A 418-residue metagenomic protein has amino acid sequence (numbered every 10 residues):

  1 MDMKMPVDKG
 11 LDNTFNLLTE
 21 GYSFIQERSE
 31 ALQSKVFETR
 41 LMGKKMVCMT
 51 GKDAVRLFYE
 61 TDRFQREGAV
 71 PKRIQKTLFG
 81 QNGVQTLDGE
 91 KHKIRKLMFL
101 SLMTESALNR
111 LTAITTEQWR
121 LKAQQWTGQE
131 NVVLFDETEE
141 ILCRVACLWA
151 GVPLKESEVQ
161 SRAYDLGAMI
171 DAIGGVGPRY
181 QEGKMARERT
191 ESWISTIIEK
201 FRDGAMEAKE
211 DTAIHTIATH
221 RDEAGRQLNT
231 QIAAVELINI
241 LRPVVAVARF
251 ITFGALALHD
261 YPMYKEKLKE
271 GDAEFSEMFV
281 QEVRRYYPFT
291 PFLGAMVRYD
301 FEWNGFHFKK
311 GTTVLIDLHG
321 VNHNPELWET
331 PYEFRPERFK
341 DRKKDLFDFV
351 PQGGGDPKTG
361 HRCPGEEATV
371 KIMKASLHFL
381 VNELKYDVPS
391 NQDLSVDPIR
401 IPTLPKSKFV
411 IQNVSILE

Functional and structural regions predicted by a protein language model:
M1-Q75: N-terminal membrane-proximal hinge/A-helix region immediately C-terminal to the signal-anchor transmembrane segment
F15-S29, E270-F306: Conserved cytochrome P450 K-helix E-x-x-R motif and the immediately C-terminal K′/meander segment
E67-E90: Charge-dense polyanion-binding interfaces
L108-A246: Cytochrome P450 heme-thiolate monooxygenase catalytic core
A234-I238, V245-K269, P364-L384: Cytochrome P450 catalytic-core helices
D317-K344: Conserved cytochrome P450 K-helix/beta-meander segment immediately N-terminal to the heme-binding cysteine loop
D341-I401: Cytochrome P450 heme-thiolate "Cys pocket" and heme-binding signature region
